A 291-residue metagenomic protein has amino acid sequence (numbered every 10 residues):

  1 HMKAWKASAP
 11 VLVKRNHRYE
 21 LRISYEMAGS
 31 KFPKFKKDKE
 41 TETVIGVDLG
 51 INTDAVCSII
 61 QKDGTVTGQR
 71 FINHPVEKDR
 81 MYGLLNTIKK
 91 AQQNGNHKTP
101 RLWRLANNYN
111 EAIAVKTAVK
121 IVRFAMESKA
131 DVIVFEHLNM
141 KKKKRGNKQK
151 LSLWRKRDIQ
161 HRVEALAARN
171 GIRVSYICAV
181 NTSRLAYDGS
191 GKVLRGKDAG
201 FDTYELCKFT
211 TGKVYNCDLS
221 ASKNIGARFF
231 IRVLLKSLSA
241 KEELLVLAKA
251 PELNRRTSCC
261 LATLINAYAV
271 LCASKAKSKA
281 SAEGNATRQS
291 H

Functional and structural regions predicted by a protein language model:
H1-Q149, E164-A165, R169-H291: Metal-dependent phosphodiester-processing active-site neighborhood
Q149-K156: Glycine- and acidic-residue-enriched helix-capping/strand-helix junction motifs
D158-I159, V163: Short, aromatic/basic amphipathic alpha-helical patches
